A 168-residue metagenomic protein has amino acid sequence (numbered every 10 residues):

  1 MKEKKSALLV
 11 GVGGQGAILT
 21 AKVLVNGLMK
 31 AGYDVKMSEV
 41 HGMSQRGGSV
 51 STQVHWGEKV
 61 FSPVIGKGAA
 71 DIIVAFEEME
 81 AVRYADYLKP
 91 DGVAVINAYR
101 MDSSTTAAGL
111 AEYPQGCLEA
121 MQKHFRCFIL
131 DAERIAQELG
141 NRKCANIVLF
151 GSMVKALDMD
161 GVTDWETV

Functional and structural regions predicted by a protein language model:
M1-V168: Active-site cofactor/cluster-binding pocket
